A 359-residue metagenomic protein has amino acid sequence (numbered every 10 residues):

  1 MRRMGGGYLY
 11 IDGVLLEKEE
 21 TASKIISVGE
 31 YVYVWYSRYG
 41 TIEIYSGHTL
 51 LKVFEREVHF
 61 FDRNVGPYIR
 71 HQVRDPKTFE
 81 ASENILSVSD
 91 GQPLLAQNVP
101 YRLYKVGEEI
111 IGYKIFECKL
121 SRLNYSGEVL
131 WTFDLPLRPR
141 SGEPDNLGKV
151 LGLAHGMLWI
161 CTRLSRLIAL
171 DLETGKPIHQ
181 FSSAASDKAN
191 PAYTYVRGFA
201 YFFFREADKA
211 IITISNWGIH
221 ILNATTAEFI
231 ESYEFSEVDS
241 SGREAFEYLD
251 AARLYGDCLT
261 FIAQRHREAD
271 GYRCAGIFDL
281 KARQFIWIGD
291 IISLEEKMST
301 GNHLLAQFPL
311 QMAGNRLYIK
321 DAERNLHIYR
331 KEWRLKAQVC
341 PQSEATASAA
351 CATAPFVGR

Functional and structural regions predicted by a protein language model:
M1-M4, K24-S37, V65-E80, E108-I115 (+5 more regions): Short beta-strand elements that form the blades of beta-propeller/WD-repeat-like and other beta-sheet-rich scaffold
G5-K18, Y39-E55, T78-A96, K119-R138 (+4 more regions): Surface-exposed loop/turn elements that mediate protein-protein interactions on large endomembrane-trafficking
E19-E30, E55-P67, A96-E108, P139-L153 (+4 more regions): Repeated scaffold domains used in trafficking and secretory/extracellular systems, primarily beta-propellers
L94-Y195, F202-F204: Solenoidal tandem-repeat scaffolds enriched in leucines and small polar residues
C161-L164, T213-W217, W287, L304: Compositionally biased accessory segments in Actinobacterial proteins
R243-L280: Loop/turn-rich, solvent-exposed surfaces of beta-rich toroidal or solenoidal domains
Y248-R253, A263-H266, W287-G289, I319 (+3 more regions): Intrinsically disordered, low-complexity regions in large eukaryotic scaffold subunits of multi-protein complexes
N302-E344, S348-R359: Blade-level signature of beta-propeller repeat domains, shared across WD40, Kelch, NHL, RCC1 and BNR/Asp-box propellers
